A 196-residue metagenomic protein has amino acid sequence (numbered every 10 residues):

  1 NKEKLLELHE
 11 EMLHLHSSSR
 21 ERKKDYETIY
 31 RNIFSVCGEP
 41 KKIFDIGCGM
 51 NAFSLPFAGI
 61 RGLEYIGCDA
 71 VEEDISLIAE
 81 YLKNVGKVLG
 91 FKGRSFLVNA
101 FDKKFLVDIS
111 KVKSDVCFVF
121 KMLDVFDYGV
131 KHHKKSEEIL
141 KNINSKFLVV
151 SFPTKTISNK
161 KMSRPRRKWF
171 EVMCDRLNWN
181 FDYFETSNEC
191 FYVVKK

Functional and structural regions predicted by a protein language model:
N1-C37: Conserved Class I S-adenosyl-L-methionine-dependent methyltransferase catalytic core
E39-N51: Conserved class I S-adenosyl-L-methionine
M50-G62: Conserved SAM-binding loop of SAM-dependent methyltransferases across substrates and taxa, primarily the Class I
L55, S114-V130: A short SAM/SAH-binding and catalytic strip from SAM-dependent methyltransferases
E64-A70: Conserved SAM-binding motif I beta-strand of class I
S76-V116: S-adenosyl-L-methionine
N144-K155: Conserved beta-strand signature within the Rossmann-like core of class I S-adenosyl-L-methionine
N159, S163-K196: Class I S-adenosyl-L-methionine
